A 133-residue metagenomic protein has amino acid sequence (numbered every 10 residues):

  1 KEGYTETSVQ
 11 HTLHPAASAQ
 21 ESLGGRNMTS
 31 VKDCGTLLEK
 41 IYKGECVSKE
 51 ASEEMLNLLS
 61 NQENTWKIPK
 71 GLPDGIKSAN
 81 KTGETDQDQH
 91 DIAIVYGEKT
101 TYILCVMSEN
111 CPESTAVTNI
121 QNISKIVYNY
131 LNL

Functional and structural regions predicted by a protein language model:
K1-K40: Mid-domain, small-residue-enriched loop/turn segments at the edges of structured enzyme/sensor domains
G35-W66, G71-L133: Structured C-terminal helix/loop/strand segments within mature extracytoplasmic catalytic/sensor domains
